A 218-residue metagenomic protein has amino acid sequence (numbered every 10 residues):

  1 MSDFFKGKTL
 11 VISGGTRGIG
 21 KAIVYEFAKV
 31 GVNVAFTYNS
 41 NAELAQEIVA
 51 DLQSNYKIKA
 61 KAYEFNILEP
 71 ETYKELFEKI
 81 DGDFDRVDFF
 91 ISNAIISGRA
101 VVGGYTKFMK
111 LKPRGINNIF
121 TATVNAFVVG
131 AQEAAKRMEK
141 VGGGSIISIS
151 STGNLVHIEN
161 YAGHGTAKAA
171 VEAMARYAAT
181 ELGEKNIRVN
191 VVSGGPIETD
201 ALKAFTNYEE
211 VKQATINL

Functional and structural regions predicted by a protein language model:
T16-G18: Conserved glycine-rich cofactor-binding loop
V32-E47: Conserved glycine-rich Rossmann-like NAD(P)H-binding loop of the short-chain dehydrogenase/reductase
A42, E64-L76, P113: The beta1-alpha1 cofactor-binding region of Rossmann-like NAD(H)/NADP(H)-dependent oxidoreductases
K74, I95-N117, K136, K140 (+2 more regions): Conserved mid-core segment of classical short-chain dehydrogenase/reductases
D88, M109-V129, G143, I147 (+1 more regions): Catalytic Tyr-X3-Lys loop
A131, A167, A175: Active-site helix of classical SDR
K136, T180-E181: Alpha-helical segment proximal to the catalytic Tyr-Lys
S151: Residue(s) in the substrate-gating loop at a strand-loop-helix junction that position the organic substrate next
